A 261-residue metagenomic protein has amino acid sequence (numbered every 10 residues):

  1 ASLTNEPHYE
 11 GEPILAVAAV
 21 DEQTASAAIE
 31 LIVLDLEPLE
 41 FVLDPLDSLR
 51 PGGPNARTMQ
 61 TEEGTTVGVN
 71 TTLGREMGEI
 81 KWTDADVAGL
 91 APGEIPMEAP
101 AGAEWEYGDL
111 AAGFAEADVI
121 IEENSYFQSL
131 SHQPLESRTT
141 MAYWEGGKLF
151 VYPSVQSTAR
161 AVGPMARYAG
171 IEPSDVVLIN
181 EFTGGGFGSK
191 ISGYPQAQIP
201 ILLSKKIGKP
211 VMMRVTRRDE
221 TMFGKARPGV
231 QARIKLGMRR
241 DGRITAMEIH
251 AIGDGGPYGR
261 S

Functional and structural regions predicted by a protein language model:
A1-S261: Structural alpha/beta core scaffold segments of enzyme domains
